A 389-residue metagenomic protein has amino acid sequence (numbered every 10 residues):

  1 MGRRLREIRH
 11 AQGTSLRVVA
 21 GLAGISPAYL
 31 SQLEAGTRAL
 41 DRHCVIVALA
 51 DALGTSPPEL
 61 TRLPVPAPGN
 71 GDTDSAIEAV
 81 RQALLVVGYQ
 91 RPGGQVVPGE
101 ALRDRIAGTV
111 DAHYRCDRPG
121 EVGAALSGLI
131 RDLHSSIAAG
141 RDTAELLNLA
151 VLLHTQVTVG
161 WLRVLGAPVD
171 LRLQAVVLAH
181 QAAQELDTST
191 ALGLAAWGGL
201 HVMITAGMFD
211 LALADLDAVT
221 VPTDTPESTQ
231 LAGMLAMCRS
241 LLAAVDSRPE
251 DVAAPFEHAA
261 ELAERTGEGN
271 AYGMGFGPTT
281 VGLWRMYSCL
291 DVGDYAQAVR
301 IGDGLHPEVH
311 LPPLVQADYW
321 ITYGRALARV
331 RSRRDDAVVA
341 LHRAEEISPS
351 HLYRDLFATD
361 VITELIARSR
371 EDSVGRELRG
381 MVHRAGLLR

Functional and structural regions predicted by a protein language model:
M1-Q12: A short, Lys/Arg-rich alpha-helix, primarily the initiator
L5, L16-A20, L30-E34, L60: Conserved hydrophobic/aromatic packing and binding residues within compact polymer-binding modules
R9, A20, A50: The alpha-helix within a helix-turn-helix
G24, C44-E59: DNA major-groove recognition helix of helix-turn-helix/homeodomain DNA-binding modules
G24-L40, V65-P66: Recognition helix of helix-turn-helix/homeodomain-like DNA-binding domains that insert into the DNA major groove
G54-G69, V281: Short C-terminal boundary/hinge segments that cap the last helix of small helical domains
R62-G93: Short, charged recognition helix plus adjacent turn of helix-turn-helix-like nucleic-acid-binding domains
I106, V110-R389: Conserved binding/catalytic microenvironments
